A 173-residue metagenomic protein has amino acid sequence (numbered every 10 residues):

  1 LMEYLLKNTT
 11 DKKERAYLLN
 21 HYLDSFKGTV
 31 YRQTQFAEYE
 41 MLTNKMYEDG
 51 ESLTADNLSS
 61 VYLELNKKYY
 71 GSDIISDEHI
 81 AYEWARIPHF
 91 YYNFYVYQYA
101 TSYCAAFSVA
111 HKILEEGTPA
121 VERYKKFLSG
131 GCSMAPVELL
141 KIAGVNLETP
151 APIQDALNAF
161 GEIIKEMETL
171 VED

Functional and structural regions predicted by a protein language model:
L1-K13, A37, N44-D173: C-terminal, non-catalytic "cap/extension" segments appended to globular domains
L18-S25, M46: Short beta-alpha connecting loops at secondary-structure transitions that line or flank enzyme active sites
F26-V30, N93: Hydrophobic transmembrane alpha-helical segments of multi-pass transport and channel proteins
Y31-Y39: Core active-site phosphate/anionic-ligand binding loop and the adjoining beta-turn-alpha structural block in enzyme
